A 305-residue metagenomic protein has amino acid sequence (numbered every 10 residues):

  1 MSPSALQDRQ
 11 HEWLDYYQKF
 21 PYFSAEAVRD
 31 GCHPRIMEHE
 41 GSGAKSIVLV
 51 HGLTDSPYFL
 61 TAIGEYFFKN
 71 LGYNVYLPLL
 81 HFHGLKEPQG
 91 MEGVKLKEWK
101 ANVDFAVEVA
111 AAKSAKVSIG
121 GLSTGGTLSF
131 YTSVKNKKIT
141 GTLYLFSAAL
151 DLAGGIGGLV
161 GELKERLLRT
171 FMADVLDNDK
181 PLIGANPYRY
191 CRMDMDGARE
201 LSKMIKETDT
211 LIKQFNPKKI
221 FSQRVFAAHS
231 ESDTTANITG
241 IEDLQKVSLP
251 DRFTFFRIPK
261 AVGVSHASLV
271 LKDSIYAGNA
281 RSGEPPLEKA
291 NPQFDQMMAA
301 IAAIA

Functional and structural regions predicted by a protein language model:
M1-S46, A305: Flexible, membrane-associating and regulatory peripheral segments of lipid-active enzymes
E26-H83: Short, surface-exposed "cap/lid" segments of acyl-processing enzymes
I36-G41, R189-V264, S268-D273, E288-A303: Serine-hydrolase catalytic core
A62, Y131-K135: Active-site signature of alpha/beta-hydrolase-fold catalytic machinery across serine- and Asp/Cys-nucleophile hydrolases
L85-K113, S118: Catalytic nucleophile-loop/oxyanion-hole region of alpha/beta-hydrolase and closely related hydrolase-like folds
G120-G125, S129: Gly/Ala-rich beta-loop-alpha elbow adjacent to hydrolase catalytic centers
Y144-G155: Active-site nucleophile loop of the alpha/beta-hydrolase fold
